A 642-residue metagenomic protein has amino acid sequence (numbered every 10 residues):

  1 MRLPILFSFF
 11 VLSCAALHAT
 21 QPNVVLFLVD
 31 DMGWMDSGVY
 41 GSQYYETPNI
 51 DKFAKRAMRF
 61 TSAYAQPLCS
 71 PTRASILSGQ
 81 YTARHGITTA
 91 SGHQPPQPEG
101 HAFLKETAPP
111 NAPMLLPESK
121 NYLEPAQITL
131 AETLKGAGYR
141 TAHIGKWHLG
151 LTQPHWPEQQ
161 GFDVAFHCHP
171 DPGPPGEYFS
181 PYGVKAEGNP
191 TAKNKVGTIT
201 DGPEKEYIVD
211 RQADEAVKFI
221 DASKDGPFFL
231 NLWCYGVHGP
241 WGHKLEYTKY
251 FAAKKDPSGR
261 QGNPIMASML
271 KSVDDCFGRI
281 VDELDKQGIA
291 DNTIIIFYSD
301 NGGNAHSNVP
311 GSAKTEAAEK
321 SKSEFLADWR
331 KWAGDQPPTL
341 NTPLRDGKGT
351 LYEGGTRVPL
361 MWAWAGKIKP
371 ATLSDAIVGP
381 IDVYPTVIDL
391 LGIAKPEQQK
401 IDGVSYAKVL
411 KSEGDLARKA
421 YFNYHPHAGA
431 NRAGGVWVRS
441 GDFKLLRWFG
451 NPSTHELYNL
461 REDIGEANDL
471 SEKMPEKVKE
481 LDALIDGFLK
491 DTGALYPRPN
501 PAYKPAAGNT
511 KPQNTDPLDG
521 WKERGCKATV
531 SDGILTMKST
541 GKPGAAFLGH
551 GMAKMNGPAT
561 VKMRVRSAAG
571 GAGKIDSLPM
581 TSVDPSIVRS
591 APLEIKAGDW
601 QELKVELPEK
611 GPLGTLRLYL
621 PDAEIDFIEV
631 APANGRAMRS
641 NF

Functional and structural regions predicted by a protein language model:
T20-P22, V29, R59, A90 (+10 more regions): Long, internal low-complexity/basic segments
Q43-A74, G79-R84, G138-A142, D163-H169 (+1 more regions): Short, structured active-site-proximal loop/turn typified by the sulfatase FGly-forming signature C/S-X-P-X-R
G92-Y139, W147-F228, C234-E246, A252-A267: Formylglycine-dependent
Q153-G161, G239-E246, D285-K367, G379: Histidine-centered active-site microenvironments of extracellular/periplasmic hydrolases and transferases
D163-V164, H169-P172, K322-T356, A363 (+2 more regions): C-terminal cap/loop subdomain of S1 sulfatases and analogous C-terminal strand-loop tails that border
Y207, R211-I220, A252-T293, S312-R330 (+1 more regions): A long, amphipathic alpha-helix that forms part of the scaffold/cap immediately adjacent to metal-dependent active
M537-P612, Y619-E624: Extracellular ligand-binding interfaces
P621-N641: Exposed low-complexity, polar/acidic, P/S/T/G-rich flexible segments that act as propeptides, protease-susceptible
